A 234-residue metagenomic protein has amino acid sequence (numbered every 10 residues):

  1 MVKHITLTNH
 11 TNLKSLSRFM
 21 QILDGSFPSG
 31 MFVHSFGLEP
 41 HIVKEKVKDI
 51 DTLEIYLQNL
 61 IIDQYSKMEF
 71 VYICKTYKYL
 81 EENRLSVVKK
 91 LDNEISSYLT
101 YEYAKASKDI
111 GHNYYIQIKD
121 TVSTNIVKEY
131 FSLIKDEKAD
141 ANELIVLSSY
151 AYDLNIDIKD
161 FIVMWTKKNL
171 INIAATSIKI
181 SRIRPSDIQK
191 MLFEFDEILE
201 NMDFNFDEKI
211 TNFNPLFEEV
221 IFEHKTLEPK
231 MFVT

Functional and structural regions predicted by a protein language model:
M1-S17: Charged, compositionally biased N-terminal leader segments and the immediate start of the first structured element
R18-E82: Glycine/small-residue-rich interface belts in oligomeric ring/scaffold proteins and their assembly partners
F19-P28, L57-D63, S96-Y103, F131-E137 (+1 more regions): A short glycine/serine-rich beta->alpha loop
P40, K44, N59-K67, T76-N83 (+5 more regions): Change "in soluble alpha/beta enzymes" to "in soluble alpha/beta proteins
F70-Y77, E82-A151: Internal, conserved structured core segments that host functional sites
I134-I178: A contiguous pocket-lining binding segment that forms or flanks enzyme active sites
M164-T234: C-terminal auxiliary extensions adjacent to catalytic cores
